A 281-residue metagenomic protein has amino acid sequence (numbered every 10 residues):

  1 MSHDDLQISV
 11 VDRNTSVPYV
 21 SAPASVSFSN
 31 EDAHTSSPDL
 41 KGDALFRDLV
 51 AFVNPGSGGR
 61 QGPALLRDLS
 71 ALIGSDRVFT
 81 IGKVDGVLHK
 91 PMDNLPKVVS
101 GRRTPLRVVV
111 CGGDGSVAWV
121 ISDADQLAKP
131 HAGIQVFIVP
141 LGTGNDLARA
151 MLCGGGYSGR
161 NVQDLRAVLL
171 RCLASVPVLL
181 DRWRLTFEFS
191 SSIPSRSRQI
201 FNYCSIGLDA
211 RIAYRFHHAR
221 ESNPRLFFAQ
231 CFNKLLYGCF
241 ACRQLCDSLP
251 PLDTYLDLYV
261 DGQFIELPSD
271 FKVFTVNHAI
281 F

Functional and structural regions predicted by a protein language model:
M1-S27: Helix-enriched interaction subdomains in cytosolic or periplasmic regions, typified by TIR/SEFIR signaling/NADase cores
A22, N30, H34-P38, D43-F46 (+3 more regions): Catalytic core of DAGKc-family lipid kinases
